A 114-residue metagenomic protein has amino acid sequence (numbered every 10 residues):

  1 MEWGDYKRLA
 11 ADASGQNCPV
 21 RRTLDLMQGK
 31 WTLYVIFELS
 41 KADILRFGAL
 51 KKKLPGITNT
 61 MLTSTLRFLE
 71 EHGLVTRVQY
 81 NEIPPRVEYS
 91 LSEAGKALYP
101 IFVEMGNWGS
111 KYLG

Functional and structural regions predicted by a protein language model:
M1-Q16: Recognition helices and adjacent regulatory flanks at domain boundaries
G4-R8, A49, P100: Short histidine
S14-M61, E88: N-terminal helix-turn-helix DNA-binding core of bacterial DNA-binding proteins
R22, K52, S64, P100-V103 (+1 more regions): Generic recognition of well-ordered alpha-helical segments within structured catalytic/regulatory domains
L33, F37, H72, I101-L113: Alpha-helical linker/hinge and terminal dimerization helices associated with HTH transcriptional regulators
G48-Y80, P84: Canonical helix-turn-helix DNA-binding module
N81-E104: Basic, amphipathic "hinge/linker" alpha-helix immediately C-terminal to the N-terminal HTH DNA-binding motif
